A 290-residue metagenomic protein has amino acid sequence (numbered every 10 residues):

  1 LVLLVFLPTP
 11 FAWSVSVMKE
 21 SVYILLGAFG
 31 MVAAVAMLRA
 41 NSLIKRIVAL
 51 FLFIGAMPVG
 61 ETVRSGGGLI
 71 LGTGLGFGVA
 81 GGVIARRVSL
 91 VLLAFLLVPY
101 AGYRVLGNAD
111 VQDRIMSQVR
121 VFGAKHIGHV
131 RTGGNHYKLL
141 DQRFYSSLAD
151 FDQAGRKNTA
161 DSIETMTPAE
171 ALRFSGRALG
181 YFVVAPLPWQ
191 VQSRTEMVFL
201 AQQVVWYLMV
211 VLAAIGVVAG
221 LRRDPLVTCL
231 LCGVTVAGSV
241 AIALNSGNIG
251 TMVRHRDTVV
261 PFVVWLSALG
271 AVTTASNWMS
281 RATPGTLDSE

Functional and structural regions predicted by a protein language model:
L1-L7: Transmembrane and membrane-interface helices of multi-pass, inner-membrane envelope-modifying transferases
F11-A12, A33, I47-S65, L71 (+2 more regions): Membrane-interface alpha helices of multi-pass inner-membrane proteins
S16-S21: Short acidic/glycine- and proline-prone juxtamembrane loop motifs at membrane-interface regions of multi-pass membrane
V22, G30-V48: Membrane-interface transmembrane helices that cradle and orient dolichyl/undecaprenyl
A40-V48, R86-V88, E196, A214-G233: Membrane-interface helix-loop-helix junctions at transmembrane boundaries of multi-pass membrane enzymes, predominantly
I47, W265-E290: A juxtamembrane structural motif centered on a specific transmembrane helix
L92, Y100-Y181, Q190: Membrane-proximal stem/loop segments at transmembrane-domain junctions that anchor or position
A178, F182-L187, E196-P225: Hydrophobic, aromatic-rich transmembrane alpha-helices and their immediate juxtamembrane boundary segments
